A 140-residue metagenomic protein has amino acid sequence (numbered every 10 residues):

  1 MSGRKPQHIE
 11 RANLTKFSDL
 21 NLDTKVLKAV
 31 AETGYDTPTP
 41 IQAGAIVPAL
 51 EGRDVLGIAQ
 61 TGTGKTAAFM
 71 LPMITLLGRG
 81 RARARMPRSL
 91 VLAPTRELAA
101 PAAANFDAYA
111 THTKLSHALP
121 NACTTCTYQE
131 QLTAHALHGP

Functional and structural regions predicted by a protein language model:
S2-P140: SF2 DExD/H RNA helicase N-terminal ATP-binding lobe
